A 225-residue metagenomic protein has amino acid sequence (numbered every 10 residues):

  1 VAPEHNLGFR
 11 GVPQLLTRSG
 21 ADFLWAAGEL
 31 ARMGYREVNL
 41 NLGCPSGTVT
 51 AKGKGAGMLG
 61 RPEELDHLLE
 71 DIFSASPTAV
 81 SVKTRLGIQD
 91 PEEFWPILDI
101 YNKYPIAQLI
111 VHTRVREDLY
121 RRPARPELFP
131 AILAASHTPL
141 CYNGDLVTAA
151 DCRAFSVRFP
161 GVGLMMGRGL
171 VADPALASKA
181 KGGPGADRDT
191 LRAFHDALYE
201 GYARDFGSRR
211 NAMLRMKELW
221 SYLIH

Functional and structural regions predicted by a protein language model:
V1-R36: Glycine-rich, positively charged N-terminal anion/phosphate-binding segment
T17, L42, T113, G167-R168: Short secondary-structure boundary segments
T17, L59, E63, P123 (+1 more regions): Conserved phosphate-coordination/catalytic loops
T17-A21, I88, L146-T148: Short beta->alpha connector loops
L24-K54, E63-L140, R153, R158-P160: Alpha/beta enzyme core
G53-L59, K181-P184: Short glycine-enriched, charge-decorated loop/helix-capping segments at active-site entrances that position
H67, A75-P77, F94-Q108, E127 (+2 more regions): Alpha/beta catalytic cores of nucleotide-metabolism and tRNA/nucleoside-modifying enzymes
